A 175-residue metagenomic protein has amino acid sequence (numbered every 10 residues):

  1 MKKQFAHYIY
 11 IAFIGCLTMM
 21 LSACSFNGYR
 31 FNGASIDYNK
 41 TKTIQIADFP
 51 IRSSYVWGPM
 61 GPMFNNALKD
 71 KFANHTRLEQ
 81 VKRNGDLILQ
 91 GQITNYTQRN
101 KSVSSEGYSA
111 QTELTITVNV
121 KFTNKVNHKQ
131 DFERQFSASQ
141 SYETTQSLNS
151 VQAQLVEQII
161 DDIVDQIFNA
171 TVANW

Functional and structural regions predicted by a protein language model:
K2-F13: Bacterial N-terminal signal peptides that target proteins for export
I11-S22: Bacterial N-terminal signal peptides
S22-N66, D70, N169-W175: A structural "domain/chain start" motif
F31-N32, N74-H75, R83-D131, S139-S150 (+1 more regions): Surface-exposed short loop/turn segments
P50-W57, Q146-Q154: Second-shell loop/turn segments in exported
Y55-L78, R83, Y108, S147: Long, amphipathic, non-transmembrane alpha-helical coiled-coil-like segments that mediate oligomerization/assembly
Q152-W175: Compositionally biased, intrinsically disordered linkers/stalks adjacent to structured regions
